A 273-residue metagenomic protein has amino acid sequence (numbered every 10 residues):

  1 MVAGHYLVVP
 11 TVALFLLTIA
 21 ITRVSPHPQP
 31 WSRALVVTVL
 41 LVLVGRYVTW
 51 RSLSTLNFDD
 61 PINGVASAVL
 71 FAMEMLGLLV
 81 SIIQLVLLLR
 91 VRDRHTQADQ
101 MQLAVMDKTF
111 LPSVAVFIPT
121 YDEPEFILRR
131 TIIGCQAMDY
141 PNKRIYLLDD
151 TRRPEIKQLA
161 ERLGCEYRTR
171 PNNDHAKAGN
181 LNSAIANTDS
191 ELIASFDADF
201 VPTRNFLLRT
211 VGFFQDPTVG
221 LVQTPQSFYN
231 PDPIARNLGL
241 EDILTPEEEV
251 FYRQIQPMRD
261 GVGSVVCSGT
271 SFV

Functional and structural regions predicted by a protein language model:
M1-K108, A160: N-terminal membrane-anchoring/stem segments of glycan-assembly enzymes
L87, R168-S190, R204-V273: Long helical/loop segments within the catalytic core of UDP-sugar-dependent glycosyltransferases, especially the large
P112-A115, R144: Cell-envelope/extracellular polymer assembly enzymes that use nucleotide-activated donors
A115-E123, M138, F213: A conserved hydrophobic helix/loop-capping motif in glycosyltransferases and polysaccharide synthases
I132-N142: Short, acidic, metal-binding catalytic loop of nucleotide-sugar glycosyltransferases
D149-I156, N172-N173: A conserved acidic beta->alpha catalytic loop
I193: Short aromatic/hydrophobic "clamp" motif used to bind/position activated sugar donors
F196-V201: The conserved acidic donor/metal-binding loop of glycosyltransferases
